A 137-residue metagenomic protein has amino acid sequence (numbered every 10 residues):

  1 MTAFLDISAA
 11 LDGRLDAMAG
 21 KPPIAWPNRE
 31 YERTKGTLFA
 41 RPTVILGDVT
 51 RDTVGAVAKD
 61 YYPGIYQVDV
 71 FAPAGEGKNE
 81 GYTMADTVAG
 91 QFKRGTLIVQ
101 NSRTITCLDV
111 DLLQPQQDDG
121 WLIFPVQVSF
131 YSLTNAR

Functional and structural regions predicted by a protein language model:
M1-A58, N79, T87-Q91, G95 (+1 more regions): Small/polar-rich, solvent-exposed N-terminal microdomains that initiate assembly or binding
P22, A89-N135: Acidic-leaning, charged glycine-interspersed low-complexity segments
G47-T50, P73, P115: Short beta-turn/strand-loop junction motif enriched in small, turn-promoting residues
T50, E76, T134-A136: Residue-level signal for secondary-structure boundary sites
V54-Y61, Q116-W121: Short, solvent-exposed beta-strand/turn "edge" segments of beta-rich domains on protein surfaces
D60-A74, L122-L133: Oligomerization/assembly interface segments of phage tail-like spikes and tubes
G75-Y82: Short, conserved charged micro-motifs
